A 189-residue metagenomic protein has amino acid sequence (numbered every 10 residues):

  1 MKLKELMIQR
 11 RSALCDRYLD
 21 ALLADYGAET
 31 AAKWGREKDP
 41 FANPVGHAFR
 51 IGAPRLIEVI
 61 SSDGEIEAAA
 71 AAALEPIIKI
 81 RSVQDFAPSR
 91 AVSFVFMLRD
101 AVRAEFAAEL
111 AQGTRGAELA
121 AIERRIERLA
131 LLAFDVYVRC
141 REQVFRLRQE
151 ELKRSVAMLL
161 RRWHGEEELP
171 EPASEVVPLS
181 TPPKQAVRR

Functional and structural regions predicted by a protein language model:
M1-L74, L110-R189: Core of compact, soluble alpha-helical bundle domains
I60-G64, R81-P88, V92: Short gly/ser-rich anion-binding loops that grip negatively charged ligand groups
A70-R81, R103-A108: Short, charged/polar, low-complexity loop and linker segments that flank or interrupt alpha-helical bundles
F86-E105: Elongated alpha-helical scaffolds
